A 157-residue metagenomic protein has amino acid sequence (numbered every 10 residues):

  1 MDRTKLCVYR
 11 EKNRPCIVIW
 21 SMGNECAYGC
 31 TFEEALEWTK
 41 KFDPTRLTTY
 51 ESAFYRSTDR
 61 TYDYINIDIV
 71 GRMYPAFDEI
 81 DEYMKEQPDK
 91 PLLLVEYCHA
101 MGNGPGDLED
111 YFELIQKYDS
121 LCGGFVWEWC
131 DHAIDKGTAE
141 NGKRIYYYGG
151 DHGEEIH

Functional and structural regions predicted by a protein language model:
M1-H157: Extended substrate-binding grooves/exosites of carbohydrate-active enzymes
